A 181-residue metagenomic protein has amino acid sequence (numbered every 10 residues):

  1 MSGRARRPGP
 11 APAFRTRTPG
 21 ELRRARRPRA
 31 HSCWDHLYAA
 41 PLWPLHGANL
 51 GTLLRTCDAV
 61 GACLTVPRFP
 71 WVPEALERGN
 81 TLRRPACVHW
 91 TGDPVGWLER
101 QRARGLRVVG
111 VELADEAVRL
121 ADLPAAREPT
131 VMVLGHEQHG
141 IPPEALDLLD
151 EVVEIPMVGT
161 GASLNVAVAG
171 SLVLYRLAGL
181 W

Functional and structural regions predicted by a protein language model:
M1-S2, A162: Charged, elongated alpha-helical/coil segments that serve as electrostatic interaction surfaces for nucleic-acid
S2-A114, A178-G179: RNA substrate-binding interface of SAM-dependent RNA methyltransferases
L45-H46, G140, G161: Glycine-/small-residue-rich active-site loops that bind phosphorylated ligands and cofactors
L50-G51, A75-L76, R119-A121, P142-A145 (+1 more regions): Short glycine-/acidic-enriched loop or helix-start segments at secondary-structure transitions that form or flank
L53-R55, G79-T81, L123-A126, L146-L149 (+1 more regions): Short, glycine/charged-enriched secondary-structure capping and boundary segments
V108, V133, A169: A residue-level signal for conserved active-site and pocket-lining positions in enzyme catalytic cores
A114-V158: Active-site/ligand-binding-proximal alpha/beta "capping" segment
P143-W181: Structured adenosyl-cofactor binding patch, chiefly the S-adenosyl-L-methionine
